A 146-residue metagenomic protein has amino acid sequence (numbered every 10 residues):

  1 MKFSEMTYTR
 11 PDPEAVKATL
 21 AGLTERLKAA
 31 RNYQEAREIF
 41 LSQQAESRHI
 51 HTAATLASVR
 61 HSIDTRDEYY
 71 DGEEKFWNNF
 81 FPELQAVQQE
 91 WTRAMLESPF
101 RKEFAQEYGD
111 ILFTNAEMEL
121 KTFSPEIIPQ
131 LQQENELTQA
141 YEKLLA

Functional and structural regions predicted by a protein language model:
K2-A146: A well-structured
